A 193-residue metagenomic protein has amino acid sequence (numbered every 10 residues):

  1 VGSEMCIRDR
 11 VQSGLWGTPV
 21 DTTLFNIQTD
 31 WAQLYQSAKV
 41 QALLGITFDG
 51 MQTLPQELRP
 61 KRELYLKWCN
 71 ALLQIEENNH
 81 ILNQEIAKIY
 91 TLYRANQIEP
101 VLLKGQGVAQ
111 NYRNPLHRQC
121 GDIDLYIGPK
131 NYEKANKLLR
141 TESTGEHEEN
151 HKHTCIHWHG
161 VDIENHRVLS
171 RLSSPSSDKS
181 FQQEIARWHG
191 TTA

Functional and structural regions predicted by a protein language model:
S3, R8-G121, I127-A193: Conserved NTP-donor binding/palm subdomain of two-metal-ion nucleotidyltransferases/polymerases, i.e., the charged
